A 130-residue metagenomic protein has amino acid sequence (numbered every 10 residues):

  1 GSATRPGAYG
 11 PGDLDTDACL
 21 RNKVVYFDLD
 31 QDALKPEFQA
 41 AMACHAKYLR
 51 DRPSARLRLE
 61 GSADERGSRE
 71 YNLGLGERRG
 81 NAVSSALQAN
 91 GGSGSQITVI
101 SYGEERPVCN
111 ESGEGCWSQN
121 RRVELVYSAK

Functional and structural regions predicted by a protein language model:
G1-R56, K130: Periplasmic peptidoglycan-binding/tethering modules of Gram-negative envelope proteins
E60-A129: Periplasmic OmpA-like peptidoglycan-binding domain that tethers envelope proteins to the cell wall
